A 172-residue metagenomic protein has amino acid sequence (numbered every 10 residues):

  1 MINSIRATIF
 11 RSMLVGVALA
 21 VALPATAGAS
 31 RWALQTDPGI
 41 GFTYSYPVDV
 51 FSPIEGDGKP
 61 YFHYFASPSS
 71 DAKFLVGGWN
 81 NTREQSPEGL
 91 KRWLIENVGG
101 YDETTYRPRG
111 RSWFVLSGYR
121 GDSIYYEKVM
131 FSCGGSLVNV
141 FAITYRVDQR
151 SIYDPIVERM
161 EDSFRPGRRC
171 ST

Functional and structural regions predicted by a protein language model:
M1-T8: N-terminal secretory signal peptides that target proteins for export/translocation
R11-A22: Bacterial N-terminal signal peptides
G28-G58: N-terminal "mature-domain start" segment
P47, T144-R146, G167: Solvent-exposed residues in well-ordered beta-strands and their adjoining turns, especially edge/terminal strands
S52-P155: Conserved polar/disulfide-associated segments of primarily extracytoplasmic proteins
E158: Active-site periphery "cap/insert" segments of enzyme catalytic domains
E161-T172: Short, low-complexity, Pro/Ser/Thr/Gly-rich segments in the mature regions of secreted, periplasmic
